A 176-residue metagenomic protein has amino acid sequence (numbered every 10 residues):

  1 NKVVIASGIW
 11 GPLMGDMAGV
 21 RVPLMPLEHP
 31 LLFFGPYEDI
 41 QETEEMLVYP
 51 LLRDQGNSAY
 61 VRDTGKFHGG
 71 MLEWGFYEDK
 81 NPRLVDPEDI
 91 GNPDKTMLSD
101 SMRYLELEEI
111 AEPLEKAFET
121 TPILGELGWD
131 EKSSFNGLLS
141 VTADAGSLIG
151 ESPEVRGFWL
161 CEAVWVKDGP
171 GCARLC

Functional and structural regions predicted by a protein language model:
N1-L105, E112-W129: Flavin-dependent oxidoreductases
G56, T96-C176: C-terminal catalytic lobe of FAD-dependent flavoproteins
